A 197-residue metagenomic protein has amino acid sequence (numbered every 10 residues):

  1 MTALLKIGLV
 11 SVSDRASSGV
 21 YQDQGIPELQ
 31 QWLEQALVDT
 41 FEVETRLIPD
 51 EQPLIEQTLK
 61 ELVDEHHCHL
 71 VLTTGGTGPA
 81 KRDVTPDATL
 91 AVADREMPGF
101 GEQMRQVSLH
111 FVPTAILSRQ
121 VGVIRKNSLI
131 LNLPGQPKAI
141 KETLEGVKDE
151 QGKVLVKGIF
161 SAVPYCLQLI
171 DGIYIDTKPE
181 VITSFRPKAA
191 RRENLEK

Functional and structural regions predicted by a protein language model:
M1-K197: Non-catalytic beta/alpha edge segments that cap or flank active sites
